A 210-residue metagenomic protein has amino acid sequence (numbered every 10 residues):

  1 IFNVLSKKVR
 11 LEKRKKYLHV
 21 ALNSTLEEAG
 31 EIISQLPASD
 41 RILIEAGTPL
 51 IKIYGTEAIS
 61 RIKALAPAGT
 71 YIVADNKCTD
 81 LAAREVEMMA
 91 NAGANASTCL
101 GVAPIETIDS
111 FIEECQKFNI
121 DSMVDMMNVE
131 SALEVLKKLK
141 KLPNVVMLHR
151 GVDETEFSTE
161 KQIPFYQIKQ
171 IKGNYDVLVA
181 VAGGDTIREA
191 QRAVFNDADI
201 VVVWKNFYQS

Functional and structural regions predicted by a protein language model:
I1, F111, V194-F195, W204-S210: C-terminal helical cap(s) of enzyme catalytic domains, especially alpha/beta-barrels
I1-V73, C78-A83, K141: Conserved N-terminal beta1-alpha1 strand-loop-helix module at the mouth
E12-R14, L81-N174: Conserved anion-binding
K15-H19, R41-E45, Y71-V73, N95-A96 (+4 more regions): Structural preference for beta-strand elements that scaffold enzyme active sites
L22-L26, A74-A83, D125-E130, L178-R188: Glycine-rich beta-to-alpha transition loops that act as phosphate-gripper elements at the mouths of alpha/beta enzyme
Q35, R61, M88, K138 (+3 more regions): Well-formed, non-transmembrane alpha-helical positions, independent of function
I42-A58, R150-F157, K205-S210: Glycine-rich, proline-tolerant flexible connector loops at the mouths of alpha/beta enzymes
T48, G101, M126-M127, R150-G151 (+2 more regions): Short secondary-structure boundary segments
